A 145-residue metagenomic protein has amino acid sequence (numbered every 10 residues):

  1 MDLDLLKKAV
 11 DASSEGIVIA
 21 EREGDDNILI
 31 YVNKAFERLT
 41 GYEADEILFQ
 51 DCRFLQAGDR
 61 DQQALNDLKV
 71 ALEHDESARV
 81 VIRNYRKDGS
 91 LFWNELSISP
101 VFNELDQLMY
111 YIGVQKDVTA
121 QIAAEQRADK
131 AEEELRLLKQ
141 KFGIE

Functional and structural regions predicted by a protein language model:
M1-D25, L29-K34, Q140-E145: Sensory modules in modular signal-transduction proteins
R22-E23, R83-D88, F102: PAS-family sensory domains
F36-I47: PAS/PAS-like sensory domain cap-loop motif
L48-D59: PAS-family sensory/regulatory domains
G58-S90: Terminal output helix/cap of sensory domains in signal transduction proteins
L96-I98, Q115: Sensory-domain boundary capping and coupling elements
Q107-A120, R127: PAS-family sensory domains
I122-Q140: Sensory-domain boundary/capping and coupling elements
